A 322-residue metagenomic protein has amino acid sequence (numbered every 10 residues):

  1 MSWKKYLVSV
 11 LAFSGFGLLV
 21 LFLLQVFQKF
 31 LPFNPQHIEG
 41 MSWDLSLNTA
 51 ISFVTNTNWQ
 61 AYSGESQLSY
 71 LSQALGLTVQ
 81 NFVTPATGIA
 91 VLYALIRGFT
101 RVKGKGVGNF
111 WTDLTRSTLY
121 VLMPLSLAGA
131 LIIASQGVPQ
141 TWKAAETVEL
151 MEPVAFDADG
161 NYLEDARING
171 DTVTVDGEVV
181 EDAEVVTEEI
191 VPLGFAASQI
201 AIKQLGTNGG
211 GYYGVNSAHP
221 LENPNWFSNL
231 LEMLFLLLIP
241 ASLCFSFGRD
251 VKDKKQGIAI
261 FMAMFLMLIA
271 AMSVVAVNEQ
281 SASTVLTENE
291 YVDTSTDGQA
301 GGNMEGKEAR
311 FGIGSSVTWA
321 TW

Functional and structural regions predicted by a protein language model:
M1-W322: Membrane-proximal intracellular helices of multi-pass ion channels
